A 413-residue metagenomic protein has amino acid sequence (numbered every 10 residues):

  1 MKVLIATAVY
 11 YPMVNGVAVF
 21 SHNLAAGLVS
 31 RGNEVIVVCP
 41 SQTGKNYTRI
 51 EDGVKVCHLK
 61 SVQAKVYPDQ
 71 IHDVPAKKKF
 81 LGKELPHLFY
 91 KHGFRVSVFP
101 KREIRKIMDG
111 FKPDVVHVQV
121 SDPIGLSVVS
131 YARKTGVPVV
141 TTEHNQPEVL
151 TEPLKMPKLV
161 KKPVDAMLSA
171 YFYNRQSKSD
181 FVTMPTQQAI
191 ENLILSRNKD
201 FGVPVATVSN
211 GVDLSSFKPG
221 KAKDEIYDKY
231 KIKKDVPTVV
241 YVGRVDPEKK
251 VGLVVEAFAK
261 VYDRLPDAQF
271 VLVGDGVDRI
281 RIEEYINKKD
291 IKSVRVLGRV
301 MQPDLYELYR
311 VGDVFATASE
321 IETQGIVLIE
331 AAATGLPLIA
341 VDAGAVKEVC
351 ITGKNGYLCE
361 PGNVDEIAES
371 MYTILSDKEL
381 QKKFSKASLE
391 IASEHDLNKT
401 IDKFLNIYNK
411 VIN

Functional and structural regions predicted by a protein language model:
M1-Q63, N398-L405: N-terminal subdomain of nucleotide-sugar transferases
C39, C57-K60, K162-K223: Donor nucleotide-sugar binding/catalytic pocket of nucleotide-sugar-dependent glycosyltransferases
M108, R299-V300, E307-G312: Short alpha-helical donor nucleotide-sugar binding micro-motif in glycosyltransferases
T183, K233-F258: Conserved donor-binding/catalytic core segment of Leloir-type glycosyltransferases
I280-V300: Nucleotide-activated donor-binding/catalytic signature segment of Leloir-type glycosyltransferases, i.e., the conserved
E320: Aromatic "clamp/platform" in nucleotide-sugar-dependent glycosyltransferases that forms part of the donor/acceptor
L328, P337-A340: Short hydrophobic beta-strand element within catalytic cores of glycosyltransferases and related nucleotide-activated
T352-G353, Y357-V364, T373-K378, S393: Conserved acidic donor-binding segment of nucleotide-sugar-dependent glycosyltransferases
